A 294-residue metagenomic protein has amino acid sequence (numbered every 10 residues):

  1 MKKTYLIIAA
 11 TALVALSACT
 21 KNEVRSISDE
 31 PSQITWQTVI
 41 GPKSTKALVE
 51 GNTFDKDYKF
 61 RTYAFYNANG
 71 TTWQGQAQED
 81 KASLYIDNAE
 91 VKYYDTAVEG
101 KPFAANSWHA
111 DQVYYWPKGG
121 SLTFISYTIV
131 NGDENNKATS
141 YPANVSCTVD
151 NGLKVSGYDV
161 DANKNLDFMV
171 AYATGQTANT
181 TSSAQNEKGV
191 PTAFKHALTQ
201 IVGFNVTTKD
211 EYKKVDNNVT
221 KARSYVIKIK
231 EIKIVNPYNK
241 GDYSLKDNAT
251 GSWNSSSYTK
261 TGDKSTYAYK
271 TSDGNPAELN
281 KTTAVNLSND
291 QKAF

Functional and structural regions predicted by a protein language model:
K2-A10, L16-F294: Sec-type signal peptide cleavage vicinity
